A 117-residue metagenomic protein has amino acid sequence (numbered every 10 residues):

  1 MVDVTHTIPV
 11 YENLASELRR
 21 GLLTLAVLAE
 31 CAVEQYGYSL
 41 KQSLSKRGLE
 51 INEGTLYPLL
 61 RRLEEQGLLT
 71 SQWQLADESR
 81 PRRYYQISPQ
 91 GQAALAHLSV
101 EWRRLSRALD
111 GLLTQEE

Functional and structural regions predicted by a protein language model:
M1-L14: Short, intrinsically disordered or compositionally biased N-terminal tails of bacterial proteins
A15-Y57, Q74: N-terminal helix-turn-helix DNA-binding core of bacterial DNA-binding proteins
L18, W73-E78, Q92-L95: Short, structured secondary-structure boundary patches
R62: Alpha-helical DNA-recognition elements
Q66-S79, Q86: Beta-hairpin "wing" of winged helix-turn-helix
P81-S99: Basic, amphipathic "hinge/linker" alpha-helix immediately C-terminal to the N-terminal HTH DNA-binding motif
A93-E117: Amphipathic alpha-helical dimerization/coiled-coil segments that flank or bridge DNA-binding/regulatory modules
